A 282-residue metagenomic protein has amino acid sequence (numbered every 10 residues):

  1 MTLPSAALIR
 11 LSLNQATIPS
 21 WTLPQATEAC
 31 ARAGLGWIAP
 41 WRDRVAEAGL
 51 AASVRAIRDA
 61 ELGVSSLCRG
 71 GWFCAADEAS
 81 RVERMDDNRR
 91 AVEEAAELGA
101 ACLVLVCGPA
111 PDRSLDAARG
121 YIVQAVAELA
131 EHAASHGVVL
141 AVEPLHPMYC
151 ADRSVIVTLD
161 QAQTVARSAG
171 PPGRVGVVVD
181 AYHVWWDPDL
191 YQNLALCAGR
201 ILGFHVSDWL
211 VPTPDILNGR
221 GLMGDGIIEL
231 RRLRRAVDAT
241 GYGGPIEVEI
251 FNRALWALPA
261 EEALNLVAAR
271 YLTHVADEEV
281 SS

Functional and structural regions predicted by a protein language model:
M1-G34, A60, G99-A100, I156-V179 (+1 more regions): Histidine-acidic metal/acid-base catalytic patches
T2-S12, V64-A75, G108-A110: N-terminal small/glycine-rich loop or linker at the start of catalytic domains across soluble metabolic enzymes
L3-A6, D59, E78-G176, W186-P188: Active-site acidic/histidine proton-transfer and metal-coordination neighborhood in alpha/beta enzyme cores
T17-P19, R42-R44, G70-F73, C107-P111 (+4 more regions): Active-site-proximal loop/turn and secondary-structure-junction residues that shape catalytic pockets, frequently
G36-A46: A short beta-strand-loop structural module common to alpha/beta enzyme folds
A39, S66-C68, V104, A141 (+3 more regions): Conserved beta-strand positions in the central sheet of alpha/beta enzyme cores
A46-A56, R113: Active-site-adjacent beta->alpha loops and helix N-cap segments on the catalytic face of soluble alpha/beta enzymes
